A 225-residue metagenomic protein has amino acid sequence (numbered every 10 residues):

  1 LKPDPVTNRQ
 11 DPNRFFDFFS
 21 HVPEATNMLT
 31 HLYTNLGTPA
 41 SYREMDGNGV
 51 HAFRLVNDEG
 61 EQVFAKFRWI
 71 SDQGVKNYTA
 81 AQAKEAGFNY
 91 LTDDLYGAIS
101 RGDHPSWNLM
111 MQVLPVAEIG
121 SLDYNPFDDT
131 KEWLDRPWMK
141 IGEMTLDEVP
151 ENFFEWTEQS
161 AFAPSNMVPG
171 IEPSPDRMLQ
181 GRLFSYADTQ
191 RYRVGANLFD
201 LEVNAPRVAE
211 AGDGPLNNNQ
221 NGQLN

Functional and structural regions predicted by a protein language model:
L1-N225: Active-site-adjacent core segments of small-molecule enzymes
